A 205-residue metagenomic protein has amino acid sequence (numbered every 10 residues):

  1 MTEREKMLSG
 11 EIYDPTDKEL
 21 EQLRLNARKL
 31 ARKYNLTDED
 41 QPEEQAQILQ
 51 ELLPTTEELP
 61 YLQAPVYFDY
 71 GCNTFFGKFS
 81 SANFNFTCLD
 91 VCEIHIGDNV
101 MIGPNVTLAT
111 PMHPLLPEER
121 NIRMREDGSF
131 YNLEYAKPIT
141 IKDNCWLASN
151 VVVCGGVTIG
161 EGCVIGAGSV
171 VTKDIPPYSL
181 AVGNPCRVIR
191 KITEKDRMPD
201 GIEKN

Functional and structural regions predicted by a protein language model:
M1-E58, L115, C186-N205: Terminal amphipathic alpha-helical/low-complexity segments used for targeting or macromolecular assembly
R4-E5, L52, Y131, K137-P138 (+1 more regions): Short secondary-structure boundary/capping segments
P54-E57, S81, M101, P176: Short conserved AdoMet
P60-L62: Extracellular beta-strand-rich, repetitive "passenger/adhesive" scaffolds that bind or process carbohydrates
V66-F76, S81-V157, N184-P185, K191-I202: Flexible, glycine/small-residue-enriched loop-and-beta-strand segment within the central core of proteins
V152-V182, C186: C-terminal/domain-terminus segments
